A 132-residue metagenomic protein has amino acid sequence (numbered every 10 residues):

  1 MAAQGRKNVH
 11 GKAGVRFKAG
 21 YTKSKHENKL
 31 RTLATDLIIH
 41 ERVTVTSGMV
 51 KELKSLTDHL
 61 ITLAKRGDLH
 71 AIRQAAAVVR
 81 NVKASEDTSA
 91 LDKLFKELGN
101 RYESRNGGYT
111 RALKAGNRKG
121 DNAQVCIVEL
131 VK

Functional and structural regions predicted by a protein language model:
A2-G11, T32, D36-I39, V43-K132: Structured, basic alpha/beta domains of bacterial-type, RNA-associated proteins
V15-F17: N-terminal acidic leader/helix
T22-S24: Charged alpha-helical initiation segments
K29: Basic, ligand-binding patches in group-transfer machinery, especially extracytoplasmic/periplasmic segments
